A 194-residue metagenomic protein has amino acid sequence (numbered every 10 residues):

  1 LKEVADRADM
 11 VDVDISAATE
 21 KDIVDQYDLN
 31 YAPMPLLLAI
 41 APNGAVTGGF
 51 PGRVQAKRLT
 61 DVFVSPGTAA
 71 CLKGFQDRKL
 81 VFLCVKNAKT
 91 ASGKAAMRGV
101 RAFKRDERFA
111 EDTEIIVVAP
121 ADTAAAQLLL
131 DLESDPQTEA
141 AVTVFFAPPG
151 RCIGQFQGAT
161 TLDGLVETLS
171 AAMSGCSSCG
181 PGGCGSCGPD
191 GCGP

Functional and structural regions predicted by a protein language model:
L1, A5, E20-V24, A56 (+6 more regions): Extracytoplasmic/secreted envelope proteins and their assembly/folding machinery, especially bacterial periplasmic
L1-D6, A91-R108, T160-L162: Typically the conserved alpha-helix immediately C-terminal to a functionally engaged Cys/Sec in thioredoxin-like
A5-K21, F109-A126: Thiol-based oxidoreductase modules, predominantly thioredoxin-like and allied folds used for disulfide exchange
I15-E20, G44-V46, A88-A91, P120-A124 (+1 more regions): Solvent-exposed loop/turn segments at secondary-structure junctions within structured extracellular/periplasmic domains
K21-A39, K79-V81, A126-P149, I153: Structural micro-motif
A32-T68, F146-G180: Non-catalytic, surface beta->alpha helical segment in thiol-disulfide oxidoreductase systems
D77-A88: Short active-site neighborhood of thiol/selenol oxidoreductases, capturing the structured segment around
S174-P194: Histidine-centered metal-binding segments
